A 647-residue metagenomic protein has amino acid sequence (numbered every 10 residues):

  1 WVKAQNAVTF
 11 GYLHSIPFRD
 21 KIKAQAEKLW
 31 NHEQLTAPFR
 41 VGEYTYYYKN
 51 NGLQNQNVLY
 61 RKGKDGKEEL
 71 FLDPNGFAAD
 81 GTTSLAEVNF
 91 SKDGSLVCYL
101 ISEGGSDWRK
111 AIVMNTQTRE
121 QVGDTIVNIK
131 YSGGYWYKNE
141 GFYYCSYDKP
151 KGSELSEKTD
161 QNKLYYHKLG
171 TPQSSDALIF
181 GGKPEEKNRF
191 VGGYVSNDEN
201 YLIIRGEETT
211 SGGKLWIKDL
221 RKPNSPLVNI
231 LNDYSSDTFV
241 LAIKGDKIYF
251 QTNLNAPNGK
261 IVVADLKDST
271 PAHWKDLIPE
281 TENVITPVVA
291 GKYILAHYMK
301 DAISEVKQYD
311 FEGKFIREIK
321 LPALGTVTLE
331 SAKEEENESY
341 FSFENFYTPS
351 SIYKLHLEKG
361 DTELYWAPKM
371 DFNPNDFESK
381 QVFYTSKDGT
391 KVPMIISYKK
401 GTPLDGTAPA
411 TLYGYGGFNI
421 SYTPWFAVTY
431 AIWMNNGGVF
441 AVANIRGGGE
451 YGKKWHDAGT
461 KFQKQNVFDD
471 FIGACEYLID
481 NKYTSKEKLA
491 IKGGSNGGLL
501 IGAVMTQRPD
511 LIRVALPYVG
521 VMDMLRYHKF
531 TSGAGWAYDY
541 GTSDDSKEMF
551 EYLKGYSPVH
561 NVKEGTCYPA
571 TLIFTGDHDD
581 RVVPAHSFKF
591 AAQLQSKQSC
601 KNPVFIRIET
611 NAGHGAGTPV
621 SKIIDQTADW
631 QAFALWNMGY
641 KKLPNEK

Functional and structural regions predicted by a protein language model:
W1-N89, L100, R189-D219, N224-I243 (+6 more regions): Non-catalytic accessory segments flanking enzyme active sites
T45, G94-C98, F142-Y143, L202 (+3 more regions): Hydrophobic beta-strand positions that form the internal "hydrophobic ladder" of WD40/Gbeta-like beta-propeller blades
N50-N57, A78-T82, I101-K110, T125-K130 (+7 more regions): A flexible loop/linker signature enriched in serine peptidases of the S9 family
R61-K62, I112-T116, D160-G170, W216-L220 (+2 more regions): Beta-propeller blade signature
L70-G133, N139: A conserved hydrophobic secondary-structure block that centers on an alpha-helix together with its immediately flanking
F71-P74, T116-N128, T171-P184, R221-L231 (+2 more regions): Blade-edge beta-strand/turn elements of extracellular beta-propeller and related beta-sheet repeat scaffolds
N75-S91, I101-S106, E120, L355-D361 (+6 more regions): Cap/lid segment of the alpha/beta-hydrolase catalytic domain
V442-K647: Active-site-proximal cap/loop segments of hydrolase catalytic domains
